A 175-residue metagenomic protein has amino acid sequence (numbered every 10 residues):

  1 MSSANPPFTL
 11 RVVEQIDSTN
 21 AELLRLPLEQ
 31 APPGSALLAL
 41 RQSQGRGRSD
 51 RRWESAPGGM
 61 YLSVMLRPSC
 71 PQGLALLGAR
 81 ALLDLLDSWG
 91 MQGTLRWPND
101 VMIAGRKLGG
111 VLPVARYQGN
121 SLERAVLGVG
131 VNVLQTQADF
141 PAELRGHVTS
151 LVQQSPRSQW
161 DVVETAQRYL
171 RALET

Functional and structural regions predicted by a protein language model:
M1-S88, W160: N-terminal lobe of the biotin/lipoate ligase/transferase fold
S2-P6, S69-G93, I103-T175: Long, positively charged amphipathic alpha-helical accessory segments at protein N-termini or as interdomain linkers
D100: Conserved active-site carboxylates
